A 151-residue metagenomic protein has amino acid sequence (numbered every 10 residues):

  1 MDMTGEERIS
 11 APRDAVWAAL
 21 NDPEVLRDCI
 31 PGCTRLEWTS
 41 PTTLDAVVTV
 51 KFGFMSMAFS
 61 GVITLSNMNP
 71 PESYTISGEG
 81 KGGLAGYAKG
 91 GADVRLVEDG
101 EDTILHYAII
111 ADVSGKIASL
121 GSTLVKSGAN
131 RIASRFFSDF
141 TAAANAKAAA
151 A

Functional and structural regions predicted by a protein language model:
M1-K51, A149-A151: Hydrophobic ligand-binding cavity/cleft-lining segments
D2-E6, T43-D45, A58-S60, S73 (+2 more regions): Intrinsic-disorder/low-complexity, polar/charged segments enriched in Ser/Thr/Lys/Arg/Asp/Glu/Gln
G5-E7, T34, G61-N67, G90-E98: Hydrophobic/aromatic beta-strand elements that line small-molecule binding cavities or substrate pockets in beta-rich
R8-P12, T49-G53, S66-M68, E79 (+2 more regions): Solvent-exposed residues in well-ordered beta-strands and their adjoining turns, especially edge/terminal strands
V16, L20, L26, L65 (+2 more regions): Hydrophobic pocket/interface hotspot
E37-G80, R135: Glycine-rich portal/gate segments that line the openings of hydrophobic small-molecule binding cavities
G80-S127: Beta-strand/loop substructures that line and gate deep hydrophobic ligand-binding cavities in soluble
K116-A151: A conserved amphipathic terminal alpha-helix motif
